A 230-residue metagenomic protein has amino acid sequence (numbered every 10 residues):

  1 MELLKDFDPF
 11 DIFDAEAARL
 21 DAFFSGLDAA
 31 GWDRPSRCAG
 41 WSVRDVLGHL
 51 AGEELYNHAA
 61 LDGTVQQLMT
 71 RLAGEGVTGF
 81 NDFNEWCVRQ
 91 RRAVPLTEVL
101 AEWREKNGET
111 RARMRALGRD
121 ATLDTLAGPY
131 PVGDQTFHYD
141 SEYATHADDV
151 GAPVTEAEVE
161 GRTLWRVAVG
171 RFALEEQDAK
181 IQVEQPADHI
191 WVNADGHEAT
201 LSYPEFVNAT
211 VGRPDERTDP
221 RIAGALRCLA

Functional and structural regions predicted by a protein language model:
M1-D8, N57-E109, T210: Short, helix-capping/interhelical loops that line the mouth of catalytic, cofactor-, or ligand-binding pockets
M1-P9, G63-L72, A116-A230: Structured surface interface patches that mediate subunit assembly and partner/cofactor docking
E2-I12, W32-E53, Q90-V99, D124-E142 (+1 more regions): Alpha-helical scaffold segments that form or flank carboxylate-/histidine-based iron centers
E16-R19, F23, E53, K106-E109 (+3 more regions): Amphipathic, well-ordered alpha-helical segments in soluble domains
F24, L50, E54-L61, V150 (+1 more regions): A generic secondary-structure signal for well-formed alpha-helical elements
F24-G31: Extracellular-facing binding/remodeling surfaces
G79-D120, D134-Y139, P186-E198: Acidic/histidine-rich alpha-helical segments that form the ligand environment of transition-metal centers
